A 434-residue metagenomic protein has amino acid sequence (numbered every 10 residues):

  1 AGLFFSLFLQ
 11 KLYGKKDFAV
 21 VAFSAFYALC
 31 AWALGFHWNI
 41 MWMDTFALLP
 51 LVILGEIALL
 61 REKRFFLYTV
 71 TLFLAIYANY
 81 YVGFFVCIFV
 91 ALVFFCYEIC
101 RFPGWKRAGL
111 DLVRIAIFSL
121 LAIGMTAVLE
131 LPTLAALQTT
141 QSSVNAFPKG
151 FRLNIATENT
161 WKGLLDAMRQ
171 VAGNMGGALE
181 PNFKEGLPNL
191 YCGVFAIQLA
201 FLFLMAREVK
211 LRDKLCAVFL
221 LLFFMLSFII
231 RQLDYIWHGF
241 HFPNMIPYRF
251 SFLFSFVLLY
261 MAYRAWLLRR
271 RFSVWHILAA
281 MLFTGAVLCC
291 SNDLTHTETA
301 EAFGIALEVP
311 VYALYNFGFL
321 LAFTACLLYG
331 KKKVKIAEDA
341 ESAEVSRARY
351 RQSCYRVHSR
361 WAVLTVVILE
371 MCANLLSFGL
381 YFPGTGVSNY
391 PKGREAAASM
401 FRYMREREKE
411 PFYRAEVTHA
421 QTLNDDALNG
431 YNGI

Functional and structural regions predicted by a protein language model:
A1, F36-W42, Y77-F85, E180-V194 (+2 more regions): Membrane-entry segments of alpha-helical transmembrane domains in multi-pass membrane proteins
A1-L12, D17-R101, R114-L134, T139 (+1 more regions): Membrane-embedded helix bundles of polyisoprenyl
G2-A33, I197-I229, Y431: Carboxylate/His-rich catalytic cores and anion/metal-binding grooves
G2-L9, L48-L60, I88-C96, I197-L204 (+2 more regions): Transmembrane alpha-helical segments
F18-F23, T45, L67, T71 (+10 more regions): Alpha-helical transmembrane segments of integral membrane proteins
K63, V82, L215-E338, Y350 (+1 more regions): Contiguous transmembrane helix-bundle modules in multi-pass membrane proteins
D111-R114, S119-R207, L211, F223 (+5 more regions): Periplasmic/ER-lumenal interhelical loops and adjacent helix-loop junctions in multi-pass membrane proteins
V367-P391, R402-I434: Extracytoplasmic/lumenal acceptor-recognition loop(s) of multi-pass membrane glycoenzymes
